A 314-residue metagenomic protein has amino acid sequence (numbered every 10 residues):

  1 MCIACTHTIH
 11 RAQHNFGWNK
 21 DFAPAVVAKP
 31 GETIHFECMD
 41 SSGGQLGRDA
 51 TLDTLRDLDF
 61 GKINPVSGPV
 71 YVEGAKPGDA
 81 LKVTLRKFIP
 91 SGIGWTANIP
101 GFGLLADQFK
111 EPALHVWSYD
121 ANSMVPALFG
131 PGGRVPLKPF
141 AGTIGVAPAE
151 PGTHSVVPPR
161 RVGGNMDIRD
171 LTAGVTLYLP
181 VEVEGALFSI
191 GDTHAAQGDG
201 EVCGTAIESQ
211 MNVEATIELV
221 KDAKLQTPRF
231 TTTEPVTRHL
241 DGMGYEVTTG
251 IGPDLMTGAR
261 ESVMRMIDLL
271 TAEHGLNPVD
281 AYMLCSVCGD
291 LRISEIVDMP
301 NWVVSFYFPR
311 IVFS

Functional and structural regions predicted by a protein language model:
C2-L58: N-terminal, Lys/Arg-enriched amphipathic/low-complexity engagement segments that precede the first folded domain
H10-N19, D59-S67, H154-V162: Short, structured beta-strand/loop micro-motifs enriched in basic residues and often containing a Trp
F36, A80-V83, L179: A generic structural signal for residues embedded in beta-strands
S41-L52, F88-N98, G185-A195, S294-V297: Short, Lys/Arg- and Gly-enriched loop/turn segments at beta-strand edges
K87-A173, Y178: Intrinsically disordered, low-complexity linker/loop segments enriched in Gly/Pro and charged/polar residues
P139-N165, R169-L255, I267: Conserved mixed alpha/beta catalytic, RNA-binding, or beta-rich assembly cores of soluble enzyme, regulatory
